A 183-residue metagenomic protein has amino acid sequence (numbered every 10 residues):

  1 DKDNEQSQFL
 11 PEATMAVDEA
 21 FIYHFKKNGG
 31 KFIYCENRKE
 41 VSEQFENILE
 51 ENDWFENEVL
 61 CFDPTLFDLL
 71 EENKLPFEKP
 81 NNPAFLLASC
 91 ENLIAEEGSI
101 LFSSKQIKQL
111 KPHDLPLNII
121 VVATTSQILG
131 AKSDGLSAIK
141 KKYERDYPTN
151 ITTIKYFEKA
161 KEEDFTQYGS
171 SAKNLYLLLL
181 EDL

Functional and structural regions predicted by a protein language model:
D1-L183: The feature marks the mature, well-folded catalytic cores of soluble enzymes
